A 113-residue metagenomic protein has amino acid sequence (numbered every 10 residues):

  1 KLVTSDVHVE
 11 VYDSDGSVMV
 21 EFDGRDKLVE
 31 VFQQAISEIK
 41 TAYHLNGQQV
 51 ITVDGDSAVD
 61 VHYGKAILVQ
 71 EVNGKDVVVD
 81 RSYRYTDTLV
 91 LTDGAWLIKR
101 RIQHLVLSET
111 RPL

Functional and structural regions predicted by a protein language model:
K1-K65: A solvent-exposed, acidic/Ser-Thr-rich amphipathic alpha-helical stretch
S37-L113: A beta-strand edge to alpha-helix "cap/lid" segment located at domain peripheries
